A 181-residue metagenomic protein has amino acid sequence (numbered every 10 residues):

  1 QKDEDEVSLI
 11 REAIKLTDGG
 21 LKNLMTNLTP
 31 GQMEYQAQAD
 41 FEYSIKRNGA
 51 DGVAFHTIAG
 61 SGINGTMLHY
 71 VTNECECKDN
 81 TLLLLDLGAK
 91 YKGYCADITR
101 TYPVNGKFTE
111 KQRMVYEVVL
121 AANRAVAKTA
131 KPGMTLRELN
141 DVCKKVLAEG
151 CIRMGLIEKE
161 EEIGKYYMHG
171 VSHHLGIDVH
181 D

Functional and structural regions predicted by a protein language model:
Q1-D181: Active-site neighborhoods and metal-handling regions in enzymes and metal-associated proteins
